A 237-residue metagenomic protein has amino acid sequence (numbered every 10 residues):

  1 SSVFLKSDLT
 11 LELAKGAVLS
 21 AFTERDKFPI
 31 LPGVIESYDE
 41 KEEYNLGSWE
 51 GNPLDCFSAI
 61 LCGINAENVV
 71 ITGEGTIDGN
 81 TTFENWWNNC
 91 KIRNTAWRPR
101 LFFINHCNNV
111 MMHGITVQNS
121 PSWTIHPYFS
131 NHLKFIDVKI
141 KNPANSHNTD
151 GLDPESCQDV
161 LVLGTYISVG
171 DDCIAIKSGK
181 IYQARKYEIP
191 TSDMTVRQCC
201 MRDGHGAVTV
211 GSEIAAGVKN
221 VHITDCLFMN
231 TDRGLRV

Functional and structural regions predicted by a protein language model:
S1-V237: Extracellular/periplasmic carbohydrate-active domains that bind, remodel, or depolymerize complex polysaccharides
